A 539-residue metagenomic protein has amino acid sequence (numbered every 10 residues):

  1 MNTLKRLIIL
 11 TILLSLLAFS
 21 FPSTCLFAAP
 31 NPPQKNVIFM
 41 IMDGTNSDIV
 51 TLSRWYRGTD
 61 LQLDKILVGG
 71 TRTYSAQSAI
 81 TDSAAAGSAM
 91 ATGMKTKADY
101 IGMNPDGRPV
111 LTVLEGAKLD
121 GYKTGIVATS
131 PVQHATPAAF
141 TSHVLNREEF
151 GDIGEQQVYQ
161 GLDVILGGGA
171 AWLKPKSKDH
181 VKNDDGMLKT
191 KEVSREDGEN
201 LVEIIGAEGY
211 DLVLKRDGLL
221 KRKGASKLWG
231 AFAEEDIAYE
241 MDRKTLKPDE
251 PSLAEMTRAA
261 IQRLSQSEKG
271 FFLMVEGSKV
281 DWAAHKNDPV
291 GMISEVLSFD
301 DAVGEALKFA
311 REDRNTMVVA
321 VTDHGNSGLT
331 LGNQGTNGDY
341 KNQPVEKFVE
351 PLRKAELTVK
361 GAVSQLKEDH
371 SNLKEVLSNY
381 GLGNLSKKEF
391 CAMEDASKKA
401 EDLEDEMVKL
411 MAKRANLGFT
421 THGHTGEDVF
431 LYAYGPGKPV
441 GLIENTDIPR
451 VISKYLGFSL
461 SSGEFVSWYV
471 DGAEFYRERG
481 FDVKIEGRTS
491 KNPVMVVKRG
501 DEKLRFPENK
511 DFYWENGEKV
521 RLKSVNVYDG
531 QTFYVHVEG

Functional and structural regions predicted by a protein language model:
N2-T11: Bacterial N-terminal signal peptides that target proteins for export
L10-P22: Bacterial N-terminal signal peptides
S23-F27: Sec/Tat signal peptide C-region and signal peptidase I cleavage site
A29-P33: Cleaved targeting-peptide boundary
K35-N36, T45-V50, W55-S88, K97 (+2 more regions): A post-motif C-terminal structural segment
M103-L111, E148: Glycine-rich anion/phosphate-binding loops
